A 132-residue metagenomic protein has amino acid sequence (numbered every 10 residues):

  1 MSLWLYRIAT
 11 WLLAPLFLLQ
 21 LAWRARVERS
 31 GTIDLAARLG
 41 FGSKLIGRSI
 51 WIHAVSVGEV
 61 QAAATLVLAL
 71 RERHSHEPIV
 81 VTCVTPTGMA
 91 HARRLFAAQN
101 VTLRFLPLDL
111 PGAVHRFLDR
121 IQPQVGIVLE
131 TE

Functional and structural regions predicted by a protein language model:
S2-A25: Short hydrophobic helices that act as membrane-entry/anchoring signals
L18-E132: Active-site and donor-binding regions of nucleotide-sugar-utilizing enzymes
